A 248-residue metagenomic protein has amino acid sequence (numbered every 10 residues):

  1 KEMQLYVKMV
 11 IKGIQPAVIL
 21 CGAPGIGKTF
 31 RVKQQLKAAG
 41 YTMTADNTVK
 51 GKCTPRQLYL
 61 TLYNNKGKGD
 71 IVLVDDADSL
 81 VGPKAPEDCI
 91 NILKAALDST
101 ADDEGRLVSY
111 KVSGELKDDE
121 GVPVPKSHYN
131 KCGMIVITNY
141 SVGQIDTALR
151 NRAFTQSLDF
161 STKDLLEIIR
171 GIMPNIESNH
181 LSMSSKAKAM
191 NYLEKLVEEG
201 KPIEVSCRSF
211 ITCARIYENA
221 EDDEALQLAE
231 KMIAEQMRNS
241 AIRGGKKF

Functional and structural regions predicted by a protein language model:
K1-G13: N-terminal pre-Walker A segment at the start of P-loop NTPase domains
K12-V32: Walker A/P-loop nucleotide-binding motif
I26, A38-D70, S79-P86: AAA+/P-loop NTPase substrate/partner-engagement loops
K68-V72, S127-I135: Loop/turn-to-beta-strand initiation segments
D75-A77: Walker B catalytic acidic pair
K84-N130: Conserved catalytic/switch belt of AAA+ P-loop NTPases
Q144-D164: A short helix-turn-beta junction within AAA+ P-loop NTPase domains corresponding to the substrate/partner-engaging
N175-I242: Conserved AAA+ ATPase small/helical "lid" subdomain
